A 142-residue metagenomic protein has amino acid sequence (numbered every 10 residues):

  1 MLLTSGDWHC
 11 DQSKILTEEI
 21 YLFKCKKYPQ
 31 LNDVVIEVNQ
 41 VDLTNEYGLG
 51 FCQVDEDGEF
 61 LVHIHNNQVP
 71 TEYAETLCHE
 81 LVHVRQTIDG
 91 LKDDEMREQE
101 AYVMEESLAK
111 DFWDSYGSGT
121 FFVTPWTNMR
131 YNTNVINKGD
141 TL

Functional and structural regions predicted by a protein language model:
M1, K138-L142: Short intrinsically disordered terminal tails
M1-W8, V35-N45: Hydrophobic or amphipathic, alpha-helical segments that drive membrane association/targeting
H9-D33: Zn2+-dependent metallopeptidase catalytic core
Q12, A74, C78, R97-E100: Hydrophobic (often cysteine-bearing) scaffold residues that line and stabilize catalytic clefts of nucleotide/cofactor
E37-L61, P70: Catalytic zinc-binding patch centered on the HExxH motif and its immediate surroundings that defines zinc-dependent
G58-L77, L91-K92: Short pre-active-site segment immediately N-terminal to the catalytic Zn-binding motif
L81-M96: Catalytic Zn2+-binding segment of zinc metalloproteases
D93-R130: Post-HExxH zinc-binding segment in Zn-dependent metallohydrolases
